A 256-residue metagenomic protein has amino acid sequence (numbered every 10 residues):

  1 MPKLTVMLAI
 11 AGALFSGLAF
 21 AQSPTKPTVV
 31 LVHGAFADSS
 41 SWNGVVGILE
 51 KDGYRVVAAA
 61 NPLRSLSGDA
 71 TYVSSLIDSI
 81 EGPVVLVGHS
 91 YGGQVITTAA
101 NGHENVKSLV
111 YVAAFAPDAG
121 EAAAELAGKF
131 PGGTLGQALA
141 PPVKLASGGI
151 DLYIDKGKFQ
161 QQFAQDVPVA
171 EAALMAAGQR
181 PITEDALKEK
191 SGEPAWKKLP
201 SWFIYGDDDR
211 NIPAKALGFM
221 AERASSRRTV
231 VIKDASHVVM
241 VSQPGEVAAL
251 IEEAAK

Functional and structural regions predicted by a protein language model:
S16-A21: N-terminal signal peptide c-region/cleavage motif recognized by signal peptidases
T25-L66, V84: Conserved HGGG/HGGXW glycine-rich cap/lid loop of the alpha/beta-hydrolase fold
V87-G92, I96: Gly/Ala-rich beta-loop-alpha elbow adjacent to hydrolase catalytic centers
N105-V106, V110-S147, L152, T183-E184: Flexible "cap/lid" loop of the alpha/beta hydrolase fold
L109, P200-D209: Conserved strand-to-loop "acid loop" that flanks and positions the catalytic carboxylate
L174-A195, L199: Active-site nucleophile elbow and catalytic-triad environment of alpha/beta-hydrolase enzymes
D207-K233, V241: Conserved loop-alpha-helix segment in the C-terminal half of the alpha/beta-hydrolase fold that carries the catalytic
R227-K256: Catalytic active-site module of serine/aspartate enzymes centered on a nucleophile-bearing elbow/loop
